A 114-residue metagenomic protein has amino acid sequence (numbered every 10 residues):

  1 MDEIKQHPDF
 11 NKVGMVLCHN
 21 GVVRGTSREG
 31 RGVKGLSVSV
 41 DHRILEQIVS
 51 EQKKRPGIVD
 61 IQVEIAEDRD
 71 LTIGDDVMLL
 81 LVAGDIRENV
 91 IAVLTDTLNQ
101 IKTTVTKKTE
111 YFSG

Functional and structural regions predicted by a protein language model:
M1-M78, A83-G114: N-terminal, polar/charged subdomain of small-to-medium soluble alpha/beta proteins
